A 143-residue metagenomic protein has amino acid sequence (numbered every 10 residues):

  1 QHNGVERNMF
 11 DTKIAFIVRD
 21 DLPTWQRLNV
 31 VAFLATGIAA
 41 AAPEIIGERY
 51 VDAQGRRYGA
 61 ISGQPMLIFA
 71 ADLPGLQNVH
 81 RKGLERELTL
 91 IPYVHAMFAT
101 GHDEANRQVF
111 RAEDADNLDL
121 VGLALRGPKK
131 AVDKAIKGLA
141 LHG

Functional and structural regions predicted by a protein language model:
G4-G143: Positively charged, small/polar-rich N-terminal and surface patches that mediate targeting and assembly and bind
